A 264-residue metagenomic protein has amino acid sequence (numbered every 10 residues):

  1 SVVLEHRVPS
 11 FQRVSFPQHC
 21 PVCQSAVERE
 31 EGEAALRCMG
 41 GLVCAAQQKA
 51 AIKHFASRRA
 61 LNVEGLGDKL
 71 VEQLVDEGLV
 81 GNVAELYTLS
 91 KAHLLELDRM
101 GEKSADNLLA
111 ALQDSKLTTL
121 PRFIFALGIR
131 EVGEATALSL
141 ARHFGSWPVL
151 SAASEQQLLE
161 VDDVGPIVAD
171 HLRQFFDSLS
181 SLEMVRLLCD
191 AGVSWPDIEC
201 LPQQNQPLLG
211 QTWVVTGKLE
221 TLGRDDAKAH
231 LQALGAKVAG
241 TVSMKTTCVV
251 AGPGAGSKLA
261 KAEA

Functional and structural regions predicted by a protein language model:
V2-E64: Cys/His-rich short segments
F11-R13, F55, E85, L97-A264: DNA strand-break repair and replication-stress modules
F16-H19, C23, A34, Q48 (+4 more regions): Cysteine-rich, disulfide-stabilized extracellular repeat modules
G32, V43, D68, K91-A92 (+2 more regions): Short, ordered loop/turn segments at secondary-structure junctions
L36-C38, V43-A46, A50-I52, A60-L61 (+5 more regions): Mixed-charge, polar/low-complexity N-terminal
A45-D98, K103: Long, charge-rich boundary regions
